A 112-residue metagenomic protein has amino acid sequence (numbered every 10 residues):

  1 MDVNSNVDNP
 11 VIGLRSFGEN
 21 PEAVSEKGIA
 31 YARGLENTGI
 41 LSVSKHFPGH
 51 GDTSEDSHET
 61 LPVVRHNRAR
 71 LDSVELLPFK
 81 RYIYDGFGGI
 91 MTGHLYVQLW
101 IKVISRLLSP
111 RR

Functional and structural regions predicted by a protein language model:
M1-V11: Short, conserved phosphate-binding/catalytic loop or strand-edge motifs used in phosphoryl-/nucleotidyl-transfer
V11-G13, E59-T60: A generic short-segment signal for beta-strand/edge and adjacent turn/coil regions
S16: Active-site-proximal loop motif in hydrolases
E19-R112: Second-shell residues forming the walls of enzyme active-site clefts
